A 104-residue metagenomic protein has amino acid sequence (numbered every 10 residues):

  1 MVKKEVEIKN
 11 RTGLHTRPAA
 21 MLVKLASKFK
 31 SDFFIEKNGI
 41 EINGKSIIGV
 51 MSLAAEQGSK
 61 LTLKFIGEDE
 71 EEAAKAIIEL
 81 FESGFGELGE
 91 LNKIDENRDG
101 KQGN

Functional and structural regions predicted by a protein language model:
M1-E5, K60-T62: Intrinsic-disorder/low-complexity, polar/charged segments enriched in Ser/Thr/Lys/Arg/Asp/Glu/Gln
E7-Q57, F65, L80: Compact, glycine-rich, soluble single-domain proteins
K45-V50, A73-I77, G100-K101: Short amphipathic alpha-helical patches
T62-E96: C-terminal structural segments of small proteins and small subunits
I94-N104: Short, low-order "capping/linker" segments at domain edges
